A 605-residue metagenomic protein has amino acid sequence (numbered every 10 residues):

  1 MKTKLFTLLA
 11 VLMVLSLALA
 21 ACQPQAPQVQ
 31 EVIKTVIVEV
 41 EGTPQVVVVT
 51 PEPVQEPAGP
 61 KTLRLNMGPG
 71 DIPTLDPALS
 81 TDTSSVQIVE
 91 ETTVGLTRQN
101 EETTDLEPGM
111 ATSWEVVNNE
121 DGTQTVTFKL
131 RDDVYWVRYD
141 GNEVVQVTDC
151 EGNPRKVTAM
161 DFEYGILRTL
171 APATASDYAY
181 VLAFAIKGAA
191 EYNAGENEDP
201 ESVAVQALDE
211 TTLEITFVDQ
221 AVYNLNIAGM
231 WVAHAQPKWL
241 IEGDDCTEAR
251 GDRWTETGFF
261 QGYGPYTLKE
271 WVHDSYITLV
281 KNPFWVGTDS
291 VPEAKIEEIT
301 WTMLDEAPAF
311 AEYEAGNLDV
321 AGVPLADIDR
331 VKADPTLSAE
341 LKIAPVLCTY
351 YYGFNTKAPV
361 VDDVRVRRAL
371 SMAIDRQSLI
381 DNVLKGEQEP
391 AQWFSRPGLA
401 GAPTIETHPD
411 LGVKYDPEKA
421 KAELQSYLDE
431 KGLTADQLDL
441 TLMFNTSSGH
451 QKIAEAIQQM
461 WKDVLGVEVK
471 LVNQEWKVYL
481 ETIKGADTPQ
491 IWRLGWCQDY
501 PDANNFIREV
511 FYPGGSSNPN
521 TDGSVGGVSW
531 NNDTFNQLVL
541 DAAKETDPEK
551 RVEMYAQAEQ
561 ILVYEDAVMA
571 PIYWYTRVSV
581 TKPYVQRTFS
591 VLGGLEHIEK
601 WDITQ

Functional and structural regions predicted by a protein language model:
M1-N66, T74-L79, E107, A333-T336 (+3 more regions): Intrinsically disordered, low-complexity Ser/Thr/Pro-rich tracts
G59-G70, Q124-K129, F162, L213-E214 (+5 more regions): Short, well-ordered beta-strand elements
N66-D121, Q261-G262: N-terminal lobe/hinge region of extracytoplasmic solute-binding protein
N100-E102, K187-T212, T216-A294, E298 (+2 more regions): Gly/Pro-rich hinge or "lid" segments in bacterial periplasmic/extracellular proteins
S113-Y178, E214, T302, E312 (+1 more regions): Aromatic- and charge-enriched surface segment that lines or borders ligand/interaction sites
Y266, E389-Y427, T446-K452: Structural transition elements
K269-V280, T288, T300-A358, Q377 (+2 more regions): Extracellular/periplasmic solute-recognition and catalytic clefts
V272-Y276, K281, A373-T404, S448-M460 (+1 more regions): Detector for C-terminal structural segments
